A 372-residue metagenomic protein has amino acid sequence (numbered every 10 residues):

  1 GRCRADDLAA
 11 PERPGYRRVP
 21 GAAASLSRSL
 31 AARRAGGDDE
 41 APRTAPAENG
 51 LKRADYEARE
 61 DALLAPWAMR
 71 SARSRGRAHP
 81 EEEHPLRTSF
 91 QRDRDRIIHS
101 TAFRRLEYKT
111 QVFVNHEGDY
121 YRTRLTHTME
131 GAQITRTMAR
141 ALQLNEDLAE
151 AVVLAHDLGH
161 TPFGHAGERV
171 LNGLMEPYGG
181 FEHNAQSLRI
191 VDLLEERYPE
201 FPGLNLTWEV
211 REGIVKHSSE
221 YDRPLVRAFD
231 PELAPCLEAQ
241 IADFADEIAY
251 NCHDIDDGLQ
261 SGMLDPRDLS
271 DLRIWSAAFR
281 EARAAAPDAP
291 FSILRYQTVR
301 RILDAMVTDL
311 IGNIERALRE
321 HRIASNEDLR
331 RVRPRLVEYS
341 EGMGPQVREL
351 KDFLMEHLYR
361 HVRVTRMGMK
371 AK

Functional and structural regions predicted by a protein language model:
G1-A45: Compositionally biased, low-complexity flexible segments
L26, L30-D38, P42-T128, A132-M138 (+2 more regions): Histidine-centered, transition-metal-coordinating active-site segments
N115-T126, A139-R140, A155-P162, M175-Y178: Short coil/turn segments at secondary-structure boundaries
T135, L142, E146-E168, S187 (+1 more regions): His-Asp-centered metal-binding catalytic motifs of divalent-metal-dependent phosphohydrolases/nucleases
D157-R197: A generic, well-ordered mixed alpha/beta core segment in the N-terminal half of proteins
